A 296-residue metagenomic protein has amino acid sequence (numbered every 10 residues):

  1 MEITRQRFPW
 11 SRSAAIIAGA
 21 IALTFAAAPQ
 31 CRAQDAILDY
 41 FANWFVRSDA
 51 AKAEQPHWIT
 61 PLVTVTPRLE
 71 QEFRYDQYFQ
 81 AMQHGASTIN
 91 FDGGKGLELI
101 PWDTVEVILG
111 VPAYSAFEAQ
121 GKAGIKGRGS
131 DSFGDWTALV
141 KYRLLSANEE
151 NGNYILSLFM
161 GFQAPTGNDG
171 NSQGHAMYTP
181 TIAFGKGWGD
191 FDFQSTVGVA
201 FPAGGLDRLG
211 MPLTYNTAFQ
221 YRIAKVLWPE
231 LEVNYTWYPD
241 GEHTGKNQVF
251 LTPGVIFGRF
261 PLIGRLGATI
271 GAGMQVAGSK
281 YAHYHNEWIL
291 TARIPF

Functional and structural regions predicted by a protein language model:
M1-A42: Cleavable N-terminal export/targeting peptides
C31-F296: Transmembrane beta-barrel domains of Gram-negative outer membranes and organellar outer membranes
